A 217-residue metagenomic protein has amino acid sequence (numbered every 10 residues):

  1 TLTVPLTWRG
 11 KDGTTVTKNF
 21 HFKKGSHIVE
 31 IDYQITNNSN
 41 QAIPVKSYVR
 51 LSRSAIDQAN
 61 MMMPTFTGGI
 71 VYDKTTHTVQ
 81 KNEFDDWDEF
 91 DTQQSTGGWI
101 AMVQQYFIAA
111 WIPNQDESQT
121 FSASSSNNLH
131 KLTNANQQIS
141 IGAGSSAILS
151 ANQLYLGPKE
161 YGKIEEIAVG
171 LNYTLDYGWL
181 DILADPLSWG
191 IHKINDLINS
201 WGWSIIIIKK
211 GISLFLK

Functional and structural regions predicted by a protein language model:
T1-T174: Soluble non-transmembrane domains of integral membrane proteins
H130, Y155-S204: Interfacial loop/helix-cap signal at membrane boundaries in integral membrane proteins
S204-K217: Hydrophobic alpha-helical transmembrane segments of multi-pass integral membrane proteins
